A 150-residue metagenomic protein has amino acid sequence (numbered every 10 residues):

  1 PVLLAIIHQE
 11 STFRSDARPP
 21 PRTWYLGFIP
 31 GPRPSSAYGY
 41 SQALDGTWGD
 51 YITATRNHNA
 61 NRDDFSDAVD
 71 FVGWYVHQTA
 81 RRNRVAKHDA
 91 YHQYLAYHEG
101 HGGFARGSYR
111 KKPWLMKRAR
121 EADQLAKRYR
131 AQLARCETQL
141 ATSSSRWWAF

Functional and structural regions predicted by a protein language model:
P1-L140: Catalytic glycan-binding domains that act on GlcNAc-containing polysaccharides
T138-F150: Low-complexity, Gly/Ser/Thr/Pro-rich intrinsically disordered linker/tail segments
